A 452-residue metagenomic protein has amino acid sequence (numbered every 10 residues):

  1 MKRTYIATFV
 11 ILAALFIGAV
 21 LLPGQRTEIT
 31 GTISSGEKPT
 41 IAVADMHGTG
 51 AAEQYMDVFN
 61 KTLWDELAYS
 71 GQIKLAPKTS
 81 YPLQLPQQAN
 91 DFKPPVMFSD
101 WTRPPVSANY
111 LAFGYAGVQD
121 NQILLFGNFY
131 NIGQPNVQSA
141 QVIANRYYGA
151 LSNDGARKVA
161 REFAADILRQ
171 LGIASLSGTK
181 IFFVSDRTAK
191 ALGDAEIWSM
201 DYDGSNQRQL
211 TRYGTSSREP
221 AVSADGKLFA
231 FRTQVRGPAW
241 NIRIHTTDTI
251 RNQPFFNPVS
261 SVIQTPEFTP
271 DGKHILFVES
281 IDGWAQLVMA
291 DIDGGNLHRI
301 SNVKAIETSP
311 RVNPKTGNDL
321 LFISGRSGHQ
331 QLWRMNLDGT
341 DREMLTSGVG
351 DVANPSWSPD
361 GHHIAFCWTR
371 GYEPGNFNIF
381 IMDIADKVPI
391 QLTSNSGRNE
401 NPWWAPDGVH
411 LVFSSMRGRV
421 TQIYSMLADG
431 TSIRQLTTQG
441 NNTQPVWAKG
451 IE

Functional and structural regions predicted by a protein language model:
P23-Y69: A structural "domain/chain start" motif
R26, D91-V159, F163: Amphipathic beta-strand/beta-sheet edge segments enriched in Tyr/Trp
G50-T62, A68-I123: Short, solvent-exposed, polar/charged sequence segments at loop or secondary-structure edges
S175-S177, A224-D225, P270-D271, P314-T316 (+3 more regions): Residue-level detector of Asp-centered blade-edge/turn motifs that repeat once per structural unit in beta-propeller
I181, F229, G272-L276, L320-L321 (+2 more regions): Hydrophobic beta-strand positions that form the internal "hydrophobic ladder" of WD40/Gbeta-like beta-propeller blades
S185-E196, Y213-T215, R232-I242, N257-V262 (+10 more regions): A flexible loop/linker signature enriched in serine peptidases of the S9 family
D201-S205, T246-I250, D291-G295, N336-T340 (+2 more regions): Short loop/turn segments that connect beta-strands within beta-propeller blades
A221, E267, R311-N313, S356 (+2 more regions): Conserved beta-strand position repeated across blades of beta-propeller domains
